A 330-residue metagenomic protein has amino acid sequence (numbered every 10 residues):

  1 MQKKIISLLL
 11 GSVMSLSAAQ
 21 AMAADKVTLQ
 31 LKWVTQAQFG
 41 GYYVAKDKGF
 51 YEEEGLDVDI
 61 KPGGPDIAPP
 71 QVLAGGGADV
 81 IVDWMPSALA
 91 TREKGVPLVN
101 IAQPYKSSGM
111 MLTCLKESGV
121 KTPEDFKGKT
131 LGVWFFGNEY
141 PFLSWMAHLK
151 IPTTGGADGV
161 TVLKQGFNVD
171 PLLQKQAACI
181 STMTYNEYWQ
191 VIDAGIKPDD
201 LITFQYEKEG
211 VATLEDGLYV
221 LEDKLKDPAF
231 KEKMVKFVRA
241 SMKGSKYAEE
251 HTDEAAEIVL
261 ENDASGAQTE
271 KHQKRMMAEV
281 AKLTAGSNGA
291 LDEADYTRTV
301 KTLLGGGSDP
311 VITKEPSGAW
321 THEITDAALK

Functional and structural regions predicted by a protein language model:
M1-L8: Bacterial N-terminal signal peptides that target proteins for export
A18-A19: N-terminal signal peptide c-region/cleavage motif recognized by signal peptidases
D25-Q165, P171-Q174, A178-Y185, A212: Short, glycine-/small- and polar/acidic-enriched structural segments that line small-molecule recognition paths
P86-S87, F167-A264: Pocket-lining segment of extracytoplasmic ligand-binding domains
P104-C114, P198-K224, A278-V280, G318 (+1 more regions): Periplasmic-binding protein-like
K226-D309: Secondary-structure end/capping motifs
Y296-K330: Conserved C-terminal helix/tail region of periplasmic/extracytoplasmic solute-binding proteins
